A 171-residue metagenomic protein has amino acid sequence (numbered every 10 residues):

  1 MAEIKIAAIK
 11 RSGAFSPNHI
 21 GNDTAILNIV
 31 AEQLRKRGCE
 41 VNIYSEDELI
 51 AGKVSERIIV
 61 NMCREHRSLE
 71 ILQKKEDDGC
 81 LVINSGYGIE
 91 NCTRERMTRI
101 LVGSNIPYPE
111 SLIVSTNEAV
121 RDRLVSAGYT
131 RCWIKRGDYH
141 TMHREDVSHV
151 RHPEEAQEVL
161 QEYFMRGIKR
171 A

Functional and structural regions predicted by a protein language model:
M1-I6, V54-E56: A short, charged/proline- and glycine-enriched loop that marks the coil->beta-strand transition at the N-terminal
A2, A8-K10, G79, Y87-R170: Active-site nucleotide/adenylate-binding loops and adjacent lid/helix of ATP-dependent enzymes
K10-I113: Conserved N-proximal alpha/beta basic substrate-recognition cap immediately N-terminal to, or forming the N-lobe
I43-Y44, K169-A171: Short, charged N-terminal helix-start/capping segments
